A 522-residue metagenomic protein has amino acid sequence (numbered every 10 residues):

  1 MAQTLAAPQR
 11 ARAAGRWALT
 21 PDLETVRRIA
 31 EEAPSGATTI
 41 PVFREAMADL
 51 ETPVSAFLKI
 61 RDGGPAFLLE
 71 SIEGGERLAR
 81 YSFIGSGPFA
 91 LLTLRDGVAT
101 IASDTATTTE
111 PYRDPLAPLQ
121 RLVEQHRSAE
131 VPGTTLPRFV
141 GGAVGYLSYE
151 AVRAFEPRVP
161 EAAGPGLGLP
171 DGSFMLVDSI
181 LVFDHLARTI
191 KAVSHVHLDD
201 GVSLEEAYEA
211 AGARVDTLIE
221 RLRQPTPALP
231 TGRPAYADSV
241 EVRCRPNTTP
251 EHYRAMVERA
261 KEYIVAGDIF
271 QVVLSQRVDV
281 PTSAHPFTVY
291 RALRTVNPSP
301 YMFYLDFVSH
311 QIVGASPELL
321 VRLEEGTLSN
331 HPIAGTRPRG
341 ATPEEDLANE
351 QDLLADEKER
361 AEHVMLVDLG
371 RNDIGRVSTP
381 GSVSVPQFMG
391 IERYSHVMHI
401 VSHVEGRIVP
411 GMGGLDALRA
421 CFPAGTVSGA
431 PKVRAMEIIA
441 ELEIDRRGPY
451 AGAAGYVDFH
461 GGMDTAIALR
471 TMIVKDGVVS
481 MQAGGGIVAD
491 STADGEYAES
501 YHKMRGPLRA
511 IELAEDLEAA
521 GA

Functional and structural regions predicted by a protein language model:
A2-A522: Extended alpha-helical targeting/anchoring segments, especially N-terminal organellar/secretory targeting helices
